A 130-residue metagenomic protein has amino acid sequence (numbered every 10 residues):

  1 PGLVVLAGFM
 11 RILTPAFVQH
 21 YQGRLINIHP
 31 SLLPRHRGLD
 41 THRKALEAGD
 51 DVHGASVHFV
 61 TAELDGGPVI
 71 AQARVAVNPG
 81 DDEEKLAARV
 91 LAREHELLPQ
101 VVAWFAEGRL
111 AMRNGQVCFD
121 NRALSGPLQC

Functional and structural regions predicted by a protein language model:
L3-D120: Donor/substrate-binding cores of folate-linked one-carbon enzymes
A123-C130: C-terminal accessory domains and tails appended to enzymatic cores
